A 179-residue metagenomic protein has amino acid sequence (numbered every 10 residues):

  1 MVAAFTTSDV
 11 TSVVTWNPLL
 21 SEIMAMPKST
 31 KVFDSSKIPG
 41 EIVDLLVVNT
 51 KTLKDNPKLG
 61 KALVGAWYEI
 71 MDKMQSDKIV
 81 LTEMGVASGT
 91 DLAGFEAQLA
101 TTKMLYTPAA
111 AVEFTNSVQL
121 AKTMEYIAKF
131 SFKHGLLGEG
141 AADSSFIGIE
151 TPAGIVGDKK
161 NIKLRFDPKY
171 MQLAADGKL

Functional and structural regions predicted by a protein language model:
M1-L92: Pocket-lining segment of extracytoplasmic ligand-binding domains
F5, V13, M26, D91-A97 (+3 more regions): Bulky hydrophobic/aromatic packing residues
P18, Q98, S144-S145: Residue-level "edge-of-site" marker
I23, G40-I42, K103-L105, G148-T151: Short secondary-structure boundary/hinge segments and terminal tails
D34-K37, K51-N56, F114-S117, I155-R165: Short, structured secondary-structure boundary patches
L46, K51, V112, G135 (+1 more regions): Flexible, active-site-adjacent loop/turn segments at secondary-structure boundaries
D55-G140: Secondary-structure end/capping motifs
S131-L179: Conserved C-terminal helix/tail region of periplasmic/extracytoplasmic solute-binding proteins
